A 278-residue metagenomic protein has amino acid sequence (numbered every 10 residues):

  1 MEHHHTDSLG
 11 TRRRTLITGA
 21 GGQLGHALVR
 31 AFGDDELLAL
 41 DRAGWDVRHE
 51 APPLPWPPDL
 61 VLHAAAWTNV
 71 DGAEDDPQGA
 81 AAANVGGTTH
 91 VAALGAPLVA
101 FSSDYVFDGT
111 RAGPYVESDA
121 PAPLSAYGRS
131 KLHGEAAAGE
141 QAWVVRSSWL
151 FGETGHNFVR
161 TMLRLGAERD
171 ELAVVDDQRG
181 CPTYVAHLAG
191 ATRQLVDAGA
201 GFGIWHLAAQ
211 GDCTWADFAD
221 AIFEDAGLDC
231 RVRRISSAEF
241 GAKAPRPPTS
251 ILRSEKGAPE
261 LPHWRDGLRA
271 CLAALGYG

Functional and structural regions predicted by a protein language model:
R13-G33: N-terminal Rossmann NAD(P)H-binding glycine-rich loop of SDR-like oxidoreductase domains
T18, L40, A64, L98-S103 (+2 more regions): SDR active-site strand-loop-helix element
G33-P53: Adenosine-cofactor binding site in Rossmann-like domains, unifying the SAM/SAH pocket of S-adenosylmethionine-dependent
A51-A83: NAD(P)H-binding glycine-rich loop region in Rossmannoid oxidoreductase-like domains and their noncatalytic homologs
D75, A82-G87, V106-V145, W149-L150: Catalytic helix-loop patch of NAD(P)-dependent Rossmann-fold dehydrogenases
A136-G180, A186-H187: NAD(P)-dependent short-chain dehydrogenase/reductase
A191, A198-K243, L272-G276: Mid/C-terminal beta-alpha module of Rossmann-like enzyme folds, strongest in SDR-family dehydrogenases/epimerases
C230, P245-G278: C-terminal amphipathic/interface module of NAD(P)-dependent oxidoreductases and related NAD-binding regulators
